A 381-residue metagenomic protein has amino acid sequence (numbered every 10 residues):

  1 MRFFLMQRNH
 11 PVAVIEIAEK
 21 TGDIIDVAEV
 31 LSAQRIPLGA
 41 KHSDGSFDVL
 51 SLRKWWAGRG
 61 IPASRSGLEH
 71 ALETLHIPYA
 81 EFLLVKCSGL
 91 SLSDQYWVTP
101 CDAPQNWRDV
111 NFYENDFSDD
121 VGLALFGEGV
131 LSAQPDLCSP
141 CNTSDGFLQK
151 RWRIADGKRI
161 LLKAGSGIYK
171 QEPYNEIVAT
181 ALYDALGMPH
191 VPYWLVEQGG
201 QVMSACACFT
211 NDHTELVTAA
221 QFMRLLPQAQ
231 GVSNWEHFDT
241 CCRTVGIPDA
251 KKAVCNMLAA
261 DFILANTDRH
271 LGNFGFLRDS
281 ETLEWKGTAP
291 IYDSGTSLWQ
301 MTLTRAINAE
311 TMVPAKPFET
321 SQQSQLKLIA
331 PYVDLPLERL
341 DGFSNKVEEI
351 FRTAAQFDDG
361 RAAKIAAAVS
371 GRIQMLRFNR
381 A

Functional and structural regions predicted by a protein language model:
M1-A259, I263-A265, L277-A381: Phosphate/dinucleotide-binding and metal-coordinating scaffold of catalytic cores in nucleotide-dependent enzymes
H270, G275-L277: Conserved protein-kinase catalytic-loop segment immediately C-terminal to the catalytic Asp of the HRD motif
